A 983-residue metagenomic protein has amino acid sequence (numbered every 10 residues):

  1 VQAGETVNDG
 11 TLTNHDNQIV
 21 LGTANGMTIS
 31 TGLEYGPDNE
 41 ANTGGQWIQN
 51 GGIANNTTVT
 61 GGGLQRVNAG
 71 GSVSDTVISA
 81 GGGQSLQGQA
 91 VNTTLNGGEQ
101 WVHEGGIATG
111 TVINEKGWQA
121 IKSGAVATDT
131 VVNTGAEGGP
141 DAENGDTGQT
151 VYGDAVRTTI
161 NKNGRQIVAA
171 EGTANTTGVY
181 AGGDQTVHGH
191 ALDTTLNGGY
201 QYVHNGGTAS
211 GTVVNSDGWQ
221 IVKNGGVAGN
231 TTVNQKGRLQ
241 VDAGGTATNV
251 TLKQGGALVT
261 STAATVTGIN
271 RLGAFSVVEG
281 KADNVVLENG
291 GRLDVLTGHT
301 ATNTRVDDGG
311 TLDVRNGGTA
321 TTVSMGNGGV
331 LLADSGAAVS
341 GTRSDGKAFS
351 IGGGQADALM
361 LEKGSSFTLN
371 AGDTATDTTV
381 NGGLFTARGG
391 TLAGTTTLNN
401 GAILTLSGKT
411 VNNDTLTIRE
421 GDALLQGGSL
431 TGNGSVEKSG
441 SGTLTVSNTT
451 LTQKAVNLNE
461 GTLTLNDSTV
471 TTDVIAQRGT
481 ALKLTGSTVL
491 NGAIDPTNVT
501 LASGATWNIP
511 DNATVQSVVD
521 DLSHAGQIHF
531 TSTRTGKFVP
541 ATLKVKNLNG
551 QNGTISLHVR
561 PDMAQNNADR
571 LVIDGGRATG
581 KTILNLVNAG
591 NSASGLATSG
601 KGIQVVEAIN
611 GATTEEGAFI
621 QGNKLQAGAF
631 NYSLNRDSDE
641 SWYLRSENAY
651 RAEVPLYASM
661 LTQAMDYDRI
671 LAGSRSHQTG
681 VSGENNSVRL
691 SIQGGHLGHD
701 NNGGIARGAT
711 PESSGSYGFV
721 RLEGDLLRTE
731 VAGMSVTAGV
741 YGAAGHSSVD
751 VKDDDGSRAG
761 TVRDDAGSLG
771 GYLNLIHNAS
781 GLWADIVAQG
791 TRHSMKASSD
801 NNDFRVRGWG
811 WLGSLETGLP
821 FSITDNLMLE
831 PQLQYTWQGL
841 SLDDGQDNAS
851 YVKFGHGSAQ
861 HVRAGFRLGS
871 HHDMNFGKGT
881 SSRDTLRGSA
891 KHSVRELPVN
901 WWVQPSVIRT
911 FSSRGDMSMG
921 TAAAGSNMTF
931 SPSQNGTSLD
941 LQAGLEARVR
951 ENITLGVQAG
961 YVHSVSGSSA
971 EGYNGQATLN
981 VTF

Functional and structural regions predicted by a protein language model:
V7-L12, Q18-V20, A24-I29, Q46-I48 (+40 more regions): Fold-core signature of tandem repeat domains
D9, T195, T267-N270, A338-D345 (+7 more regions): Extracellular beta-solenoid/beta-roll
E34-E40, E137-G145, F876-V894: Intrinsically disordered, low-complexity Ser/Thr- and acidic-rich flexible linkers and loops, especially at boundaries
N459, N466, K483-T485, N491 (+5 more regions): C-terminal low-complexity, acidic/polar tails when present
G595-T613, A706-L726, V852-A859: Short secondary-structure subsegments characteristic of cysteine-rich extracellular domains
E647-Q832, W837, D843-G845, G960-N980: Outer membrane beta-barrel translocator domains of Type V secretion systems
G770, K853-F983: Outer membrane beta-barrel transmembrane domains
